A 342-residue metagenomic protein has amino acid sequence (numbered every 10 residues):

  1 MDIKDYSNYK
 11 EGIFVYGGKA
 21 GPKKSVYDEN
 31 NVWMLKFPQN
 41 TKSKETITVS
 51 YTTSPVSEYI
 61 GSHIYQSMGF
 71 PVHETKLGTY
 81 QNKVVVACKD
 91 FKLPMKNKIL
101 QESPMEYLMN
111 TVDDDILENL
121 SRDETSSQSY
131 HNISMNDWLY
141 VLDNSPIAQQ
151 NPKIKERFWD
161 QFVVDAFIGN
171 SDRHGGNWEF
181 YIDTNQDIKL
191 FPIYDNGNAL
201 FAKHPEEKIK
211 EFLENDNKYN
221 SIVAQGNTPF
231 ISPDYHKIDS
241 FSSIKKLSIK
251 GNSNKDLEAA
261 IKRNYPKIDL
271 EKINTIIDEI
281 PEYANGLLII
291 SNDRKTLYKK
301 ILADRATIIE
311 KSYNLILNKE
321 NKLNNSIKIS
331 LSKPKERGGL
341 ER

Functional and structural regions predicted by a protein language model:
M1-R122: Conserved ATP-binding subdomain of kinase catalytic cores across diverse folds
T48-P55, A148-K153, R157, V164 (+1 more regions): Short, charged/polar micro-motifs that form catalytic or ligand-binding hotspots
H63, D160-I168, K300-T307: Short, hydrophobic/amphipathic alpha-helical patches that form generic packing surfaces within helical domains
T75-N82, H174-T184, L317: Short alpha-helical "patches" and their helix-cap loops
K92-F162, T184-N185, G251, E279-Y283: ATP-dependent phospho-/nucleotidyl transfer catalytic cores
E156-N198: Active-site acidic catalytic loop and adjacent metal/ATP-binding pocket of ATP-dependent phosphoryl transfer enzymes
D183-R342: C-terminal catalytic region of ATP-dependent kinase domains
